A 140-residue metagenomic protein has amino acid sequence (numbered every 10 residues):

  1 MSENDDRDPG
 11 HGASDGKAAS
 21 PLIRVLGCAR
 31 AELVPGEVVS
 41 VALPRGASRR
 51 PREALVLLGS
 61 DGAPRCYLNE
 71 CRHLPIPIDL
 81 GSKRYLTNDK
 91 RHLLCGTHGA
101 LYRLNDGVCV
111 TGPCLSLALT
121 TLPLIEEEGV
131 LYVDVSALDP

Functional and structural regions predicted by a protein language model:
M1-N88, R103-L104, A118-P140: N-terminal pre-ligand scaffold of iron-sulfur
C71, C95-H98: Short cysteine clusters
Y85-L94, C109-L117: Short cysteine/histidine-rich metal-coordination sites, predominantly Zn2+-binding motifs
Y102-R103, T111: Short beta-strand His + acidic residue motifs that chelate non-heme Fe in jelly-roll/DSBH and cupin folds
